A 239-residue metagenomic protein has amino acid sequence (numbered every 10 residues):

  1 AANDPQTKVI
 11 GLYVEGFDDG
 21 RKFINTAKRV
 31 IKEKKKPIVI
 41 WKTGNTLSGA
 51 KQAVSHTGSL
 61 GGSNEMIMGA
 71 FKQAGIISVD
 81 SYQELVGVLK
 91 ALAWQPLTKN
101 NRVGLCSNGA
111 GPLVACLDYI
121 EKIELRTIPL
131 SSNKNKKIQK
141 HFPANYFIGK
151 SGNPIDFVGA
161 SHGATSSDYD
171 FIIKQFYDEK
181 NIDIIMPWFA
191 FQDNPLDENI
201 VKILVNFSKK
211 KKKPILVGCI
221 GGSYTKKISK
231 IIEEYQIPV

Functional and structural regions predicted by a protein language model:
A1-V239: Catalytic-core regions of core metabolic enzymes, especially those transforming organic acids/acyl-group intermediates
